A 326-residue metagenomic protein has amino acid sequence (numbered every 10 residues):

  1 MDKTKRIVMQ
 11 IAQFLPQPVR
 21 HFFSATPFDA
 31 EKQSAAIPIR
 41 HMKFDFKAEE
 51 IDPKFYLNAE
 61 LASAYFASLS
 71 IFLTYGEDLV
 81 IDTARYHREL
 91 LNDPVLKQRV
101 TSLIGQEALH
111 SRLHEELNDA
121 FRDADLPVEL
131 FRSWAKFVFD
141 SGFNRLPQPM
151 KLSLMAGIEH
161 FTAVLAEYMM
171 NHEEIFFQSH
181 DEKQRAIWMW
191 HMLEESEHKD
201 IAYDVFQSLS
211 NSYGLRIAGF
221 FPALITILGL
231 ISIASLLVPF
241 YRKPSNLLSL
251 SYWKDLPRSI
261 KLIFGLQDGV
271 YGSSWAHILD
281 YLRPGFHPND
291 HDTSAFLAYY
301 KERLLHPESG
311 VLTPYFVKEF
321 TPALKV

Functional and structural regions predicted by a protein language model:
D2-V326: Non-heme di-metal
